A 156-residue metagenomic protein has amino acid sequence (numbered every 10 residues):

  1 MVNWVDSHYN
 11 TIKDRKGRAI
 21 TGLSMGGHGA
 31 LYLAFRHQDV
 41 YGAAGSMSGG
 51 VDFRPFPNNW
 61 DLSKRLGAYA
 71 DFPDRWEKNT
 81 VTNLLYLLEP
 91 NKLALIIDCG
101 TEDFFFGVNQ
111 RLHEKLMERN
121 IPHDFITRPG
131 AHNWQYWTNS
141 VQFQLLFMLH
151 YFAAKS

Functional and structural regions predicted by a protein language model:
V2-S156: Non-catalytic cap/lid and distal C-terminal segments of serine-dependent acyl enzymes
